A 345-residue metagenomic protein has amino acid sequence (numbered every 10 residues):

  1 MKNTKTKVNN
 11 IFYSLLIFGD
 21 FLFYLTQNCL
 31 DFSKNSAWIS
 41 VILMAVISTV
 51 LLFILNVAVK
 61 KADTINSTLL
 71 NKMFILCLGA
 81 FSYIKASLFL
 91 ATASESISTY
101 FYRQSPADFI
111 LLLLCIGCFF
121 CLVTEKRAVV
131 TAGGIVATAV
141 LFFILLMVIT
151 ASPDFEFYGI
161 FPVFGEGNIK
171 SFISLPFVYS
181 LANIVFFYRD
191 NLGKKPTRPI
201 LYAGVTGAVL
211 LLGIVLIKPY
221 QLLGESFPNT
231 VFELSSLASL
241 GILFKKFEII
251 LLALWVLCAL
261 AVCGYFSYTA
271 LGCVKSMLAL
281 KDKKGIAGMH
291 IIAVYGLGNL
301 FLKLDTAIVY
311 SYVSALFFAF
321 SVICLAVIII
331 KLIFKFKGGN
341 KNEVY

Functional and structural regions predicted by a protein language model:
K5-Q27, S40-L52, L78-S82, A86-F89 (+6 more regions): Hydrophobic, membrane-embedded alpha-helices of multi-pass small-molecule transporters
L22-A107, S321-C324: Membrane helical hairpin/interfacial module
D31, T92-S98, C115-V136, D190-L192 (+1 more regions): Membrane-water interface regions at transmembrane-helix termini and the short interhelical loops of multi-pass membrane
N71-Y83, V136-A151, A203-L211, I291-I292 (+1 more regions): Small-residue-rich segments of transmembrane alpha-helices in multi-pass membrane proteins, especially helix faces
Y83-S94, T138-V163, L325-N340: Hydrophobic alpha-helical segments and their helix-loop junctions in multi-pass secondary transporters
L90-D108, D190-G207, Y265-I291: Helix-loop-helix connectors at the membrane interface of multi-pass transporters/channels
K218-E248: Membrane-interface interhelical connector segments
L278-G285, G296-A319: Extracellular/periplasmic helix-loop-helix junctions in multi-pass membrane proteins
